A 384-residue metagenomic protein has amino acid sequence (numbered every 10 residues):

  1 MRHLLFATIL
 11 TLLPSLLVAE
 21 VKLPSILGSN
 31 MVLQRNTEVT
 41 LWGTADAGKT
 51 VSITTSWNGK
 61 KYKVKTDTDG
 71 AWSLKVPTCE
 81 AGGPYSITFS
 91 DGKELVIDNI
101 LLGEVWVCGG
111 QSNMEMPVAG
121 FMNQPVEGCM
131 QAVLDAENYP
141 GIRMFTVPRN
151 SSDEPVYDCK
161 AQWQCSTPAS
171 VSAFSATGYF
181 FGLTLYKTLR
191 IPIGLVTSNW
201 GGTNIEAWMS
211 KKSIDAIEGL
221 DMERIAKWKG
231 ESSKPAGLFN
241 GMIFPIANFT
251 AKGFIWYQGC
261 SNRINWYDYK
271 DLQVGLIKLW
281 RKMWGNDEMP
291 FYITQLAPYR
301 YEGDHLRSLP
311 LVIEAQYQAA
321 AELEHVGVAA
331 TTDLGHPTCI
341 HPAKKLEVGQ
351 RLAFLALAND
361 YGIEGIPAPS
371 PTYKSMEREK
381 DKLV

Functional and structural regions predicted by a protein language model:
M1-L5: Positively charged n-region of N-terminal signal peptides that target proteins for export
L10-T11: Hydrophobic alpha-helical transmembrane segments of integral membrane proteins, especially lipid-exposed positions
E20-V384: Cell-envelope and extracellular/periplasmic
